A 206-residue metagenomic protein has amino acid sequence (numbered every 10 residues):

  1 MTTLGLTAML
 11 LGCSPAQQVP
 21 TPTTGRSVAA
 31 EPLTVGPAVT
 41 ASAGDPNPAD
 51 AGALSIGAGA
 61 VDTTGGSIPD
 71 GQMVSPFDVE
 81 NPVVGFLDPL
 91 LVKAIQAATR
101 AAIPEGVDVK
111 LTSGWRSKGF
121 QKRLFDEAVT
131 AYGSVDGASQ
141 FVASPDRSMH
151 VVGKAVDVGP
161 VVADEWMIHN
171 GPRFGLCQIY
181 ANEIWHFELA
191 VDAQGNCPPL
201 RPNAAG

Functional and structural regions predicted by a protein language model:
M1-L4: N-terminal export and membrane-targeting signals
L6-A8, G12-C13, V35, I56: Generic detector of low-complexity/intrinsically disordered segments and short hydrophobic N-terminal stretches
A8-V28: C-terminal region of N-terminal signal peptides and the immediate post-cleavage residues of exported proteins
L33-G206: Cell-envelope/glycan interface and biosynthesis
